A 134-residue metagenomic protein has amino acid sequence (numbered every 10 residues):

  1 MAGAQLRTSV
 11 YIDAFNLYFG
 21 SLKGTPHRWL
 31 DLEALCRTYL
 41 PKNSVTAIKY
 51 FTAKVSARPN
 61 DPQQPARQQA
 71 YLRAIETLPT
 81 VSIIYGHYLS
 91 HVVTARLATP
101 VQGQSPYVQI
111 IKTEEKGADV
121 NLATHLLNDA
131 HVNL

Functional and structural regions predicted by a protein language model:
M1-E114, A118-V120: Domain-level signal for Mg2+-assisted phosphodiester chemistry and nucleotide/NA-binding surfaces in nucleic-acid
N121-N128: Acidic, metal-associated active-site segment
D129-L134: Short, surface-exposed connector motifs at secondary-structure boundaries
